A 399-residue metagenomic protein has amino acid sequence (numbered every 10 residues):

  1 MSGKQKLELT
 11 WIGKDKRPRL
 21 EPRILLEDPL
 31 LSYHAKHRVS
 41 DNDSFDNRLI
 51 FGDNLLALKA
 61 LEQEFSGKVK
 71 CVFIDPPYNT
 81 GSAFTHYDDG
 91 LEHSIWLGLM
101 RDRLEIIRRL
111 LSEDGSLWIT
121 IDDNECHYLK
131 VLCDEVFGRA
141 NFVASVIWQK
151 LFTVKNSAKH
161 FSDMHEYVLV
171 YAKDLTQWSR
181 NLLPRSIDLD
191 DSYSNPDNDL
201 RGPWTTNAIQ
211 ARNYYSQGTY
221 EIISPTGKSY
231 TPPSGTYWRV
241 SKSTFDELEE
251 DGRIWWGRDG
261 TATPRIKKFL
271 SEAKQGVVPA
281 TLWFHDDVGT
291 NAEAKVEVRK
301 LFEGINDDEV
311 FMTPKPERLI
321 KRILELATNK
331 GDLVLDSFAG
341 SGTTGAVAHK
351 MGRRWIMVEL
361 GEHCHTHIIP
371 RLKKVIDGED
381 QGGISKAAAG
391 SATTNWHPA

Functional and structural regions predicted by a protein language model:
M1-L333, H365: Class I S-adenosyl-L-methionine
G81, G342, A346: Glycine-rich SAM-binding Motif I of class I
R109, A346-V347: Hydrophobic/aromatic ligand-binding patch that stacks against planar heteroaromatic rings of cofactors or nucleotides
I320, D336, A348, I368 (+1 more regions): Hydrophobic, well-ordered secondary-structure elements that form the walls of internal hydrophobic environments
L333-L335, I356: Conserved beta-strand elements of the Class I
F338-G340: Class I SAM-dependent methyltransferase "Motif I" SAM/SAH-binding loop
K350-W355: Conserved S-adenosyl-L-methionine
I356-A399: PRPP-dependent phosphoribosyltransferase catalytic core
